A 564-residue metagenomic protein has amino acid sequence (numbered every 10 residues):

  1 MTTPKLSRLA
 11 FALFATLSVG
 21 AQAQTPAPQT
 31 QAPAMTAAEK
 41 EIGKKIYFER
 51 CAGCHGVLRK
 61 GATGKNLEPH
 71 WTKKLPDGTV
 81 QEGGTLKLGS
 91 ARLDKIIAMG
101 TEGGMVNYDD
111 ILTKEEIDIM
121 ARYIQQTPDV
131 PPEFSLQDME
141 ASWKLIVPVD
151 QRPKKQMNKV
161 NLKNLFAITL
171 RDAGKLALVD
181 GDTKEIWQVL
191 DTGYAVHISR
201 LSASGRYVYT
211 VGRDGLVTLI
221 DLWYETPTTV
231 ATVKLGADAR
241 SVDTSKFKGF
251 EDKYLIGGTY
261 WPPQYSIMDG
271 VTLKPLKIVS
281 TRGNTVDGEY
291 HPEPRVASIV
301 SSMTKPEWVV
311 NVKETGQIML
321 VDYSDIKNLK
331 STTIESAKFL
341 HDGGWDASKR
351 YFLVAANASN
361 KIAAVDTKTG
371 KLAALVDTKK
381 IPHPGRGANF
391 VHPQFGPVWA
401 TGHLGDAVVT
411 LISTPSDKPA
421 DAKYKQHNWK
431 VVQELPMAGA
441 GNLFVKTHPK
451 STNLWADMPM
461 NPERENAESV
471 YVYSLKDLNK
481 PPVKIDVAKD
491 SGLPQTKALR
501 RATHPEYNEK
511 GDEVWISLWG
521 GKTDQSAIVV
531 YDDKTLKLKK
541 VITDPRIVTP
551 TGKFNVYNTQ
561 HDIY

Functional and structural regions predicted by a protein language model:
A27-P33, A37, F48, V106-D172 (+1 more regions): Flexible coil segments in periplasmic/lumen-exposed cytochrome c-class electron-transfer proteins
P33-K44, G56, K60-A98: Gly/Gly-Pro-rich "capping" loops immediately C-terminal to redox-active cysteine motifs in periplasmic/lumenal
G61-W71, R92-T127: Axial heme c-ligation environment in periplasmic c-type cytochrome domains
W143-V160, R200-A203, V242-E251, Y290-T304 (+5 more regions): Structural signature of eukaryotic scaffold interfaces centered on beta-propeller domains
E185-L190, T226-V233, K274-V279, G283-E289 (+5 more regions): A short beta-strand motif characteristic of beta-propeller blades
I220-E225, M268-L276, D322-I326, T367-K371 (+3 more regions): Short loop/turn segments immediately following beta-strands, especially the blade-tip and inter-blade linker loops
V230-G316, K327-E335, L340: Asp-box/WD-like beta-propeller blade repeats and closely related beta-sheet repeat scaffolds
G396-T401, A407-T410, G439-S526: Loop/turn-rich, solvent-exposed surfaces of beta-rich toroidal or solenoidal domains
